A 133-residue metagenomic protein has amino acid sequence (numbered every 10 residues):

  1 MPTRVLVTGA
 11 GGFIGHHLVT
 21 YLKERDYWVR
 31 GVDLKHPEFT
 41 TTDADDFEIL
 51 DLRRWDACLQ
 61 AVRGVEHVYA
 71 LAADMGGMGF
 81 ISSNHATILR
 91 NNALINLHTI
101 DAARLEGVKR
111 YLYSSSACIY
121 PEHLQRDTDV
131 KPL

Functional and structural regions predicted by a protein language model:
M1-L133: N-terminal Rossmann-like NAD(P)+-binding domain of SDR-like oxidoreductases, especially those catalyzing
